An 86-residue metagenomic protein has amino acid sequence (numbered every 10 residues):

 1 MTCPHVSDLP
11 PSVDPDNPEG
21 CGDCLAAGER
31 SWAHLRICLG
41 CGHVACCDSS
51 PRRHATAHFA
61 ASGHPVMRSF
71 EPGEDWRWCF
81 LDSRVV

Functional and structural regions predicted by a protein language model:
C3-P10, P15-G20, R30, A45-V86: Cys/His-rich, Zn2+-coordinating zinc-finger modules
C21-C24, C38: Short cysteine-rich clusters marking metal-coordination/redox-active sites
A27: Conserved short histidine dyad/triad with adjacent acidic residue
R30-L39: Canonical RING-type zinc finger of E3 ubiquitin-protein ligases
